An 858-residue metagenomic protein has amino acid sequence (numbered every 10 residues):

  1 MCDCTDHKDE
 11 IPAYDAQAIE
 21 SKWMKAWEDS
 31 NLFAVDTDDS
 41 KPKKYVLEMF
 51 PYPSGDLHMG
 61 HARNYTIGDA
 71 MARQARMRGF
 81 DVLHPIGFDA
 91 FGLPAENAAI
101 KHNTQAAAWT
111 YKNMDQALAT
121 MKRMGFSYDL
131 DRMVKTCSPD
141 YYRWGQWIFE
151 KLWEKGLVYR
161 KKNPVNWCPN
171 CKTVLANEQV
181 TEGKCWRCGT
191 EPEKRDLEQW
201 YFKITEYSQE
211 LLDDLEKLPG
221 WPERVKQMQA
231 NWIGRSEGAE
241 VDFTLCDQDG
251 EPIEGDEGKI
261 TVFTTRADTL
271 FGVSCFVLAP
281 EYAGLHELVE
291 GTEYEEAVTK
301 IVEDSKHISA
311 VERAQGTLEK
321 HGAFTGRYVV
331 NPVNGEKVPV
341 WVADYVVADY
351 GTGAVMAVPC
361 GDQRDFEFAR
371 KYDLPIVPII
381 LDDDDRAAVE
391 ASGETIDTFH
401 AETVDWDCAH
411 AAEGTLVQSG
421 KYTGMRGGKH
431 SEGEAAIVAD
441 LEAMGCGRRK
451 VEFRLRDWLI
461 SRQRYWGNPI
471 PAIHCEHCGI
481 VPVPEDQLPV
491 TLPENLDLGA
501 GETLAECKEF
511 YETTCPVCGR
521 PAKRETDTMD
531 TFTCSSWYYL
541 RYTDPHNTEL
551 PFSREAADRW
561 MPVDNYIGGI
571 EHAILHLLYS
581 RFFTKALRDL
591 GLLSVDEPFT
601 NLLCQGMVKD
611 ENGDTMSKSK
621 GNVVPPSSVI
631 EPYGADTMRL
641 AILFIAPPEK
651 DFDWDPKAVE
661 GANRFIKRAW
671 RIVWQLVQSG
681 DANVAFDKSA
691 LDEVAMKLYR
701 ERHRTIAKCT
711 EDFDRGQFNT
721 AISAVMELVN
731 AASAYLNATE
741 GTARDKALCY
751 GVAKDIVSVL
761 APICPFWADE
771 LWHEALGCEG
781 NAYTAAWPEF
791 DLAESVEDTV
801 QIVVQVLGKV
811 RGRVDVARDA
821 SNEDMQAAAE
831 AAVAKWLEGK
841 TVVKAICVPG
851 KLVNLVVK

Functional and structural regions predicted by a protein language model:
M1-K41, G291-T292, P375-R386, E390 (+5 more regions): Basic, alpha-helical terminal appendages of large translation-related enzymes
C2-L47, R76-P85, A108-Q116, G220 (+2 more regions): Conserved oxyanion/phosphate-binding beta-strand-loop segments in alpha/beta enzyme cores
C2-T5, A13, K22, A26-S30 (+9 more regions): Residue patterns forming the tRNA-binding/recognition surfaces of aminoacyl-tRNA synthetases and related DALR
V35-A106, V134-I148, T264-T265, P332-F368 (+1 more regions): N-terminal catalytic cores of NTP/NDP-binding nucleotidyl/phosphoryl-transfer enzymes
G68, D81, Y282-D383, A388 (+2 more regions): Catalytic alpha/beta core of large soluble enzyme barrels
D89, E154-N170, R235, R448-C478 (+6 more regions): Helix-rich, typically C-terminal accessory recognition domains appended to large enzymatic cores
I204-R235, A279, A283-A323, D486-T514 (+1 more regions): Amphipathic alpha-helical
R327-V333, K337-Y350, E512-K650: Alpha-helical recognition segments enriched in aromatics with Gly/Pro capping that present substrate-recognition
